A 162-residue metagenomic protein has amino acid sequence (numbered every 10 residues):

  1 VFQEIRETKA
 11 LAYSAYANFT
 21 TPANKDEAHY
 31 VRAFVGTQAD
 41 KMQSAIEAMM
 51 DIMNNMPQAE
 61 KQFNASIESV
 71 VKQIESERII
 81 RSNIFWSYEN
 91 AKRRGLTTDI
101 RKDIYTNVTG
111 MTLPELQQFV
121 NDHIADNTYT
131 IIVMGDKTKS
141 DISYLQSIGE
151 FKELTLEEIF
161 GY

Functional and structural regions predicted by a protein language model:
F2-N55, E60-E115, D126-M134: M16 family metallopeptidases and their MPP-like homologs
F2-Q3, L113-Y162: Proteolytic maturation boundary segments
